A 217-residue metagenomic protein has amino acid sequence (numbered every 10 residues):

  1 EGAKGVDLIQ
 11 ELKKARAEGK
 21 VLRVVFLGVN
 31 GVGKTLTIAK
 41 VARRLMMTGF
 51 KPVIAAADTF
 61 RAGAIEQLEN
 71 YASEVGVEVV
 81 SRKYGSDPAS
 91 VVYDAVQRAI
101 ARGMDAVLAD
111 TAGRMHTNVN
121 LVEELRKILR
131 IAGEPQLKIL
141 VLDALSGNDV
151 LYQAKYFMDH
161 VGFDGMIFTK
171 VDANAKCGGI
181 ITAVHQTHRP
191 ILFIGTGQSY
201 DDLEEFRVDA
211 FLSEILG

Functional and structural regions predicted by a protein language model:
E1-A57, A64-Y84, V91-I100, D105-A109: Primarily NTPase-proximal linker/entry elements flanking Walker-type ATP/GTP-binding cores
K4, L8, V75-G76, T111 (+3 more regions): Glycine-rich, flexible loop/turn motifs
N30, A112-G113, D143: Short glycine-/small-residue-rich Rossmann-like dinucleotide-binding loops
D87-R102, H116-G217: Conserved catalytic-core segment of NTP-binding enzymes
